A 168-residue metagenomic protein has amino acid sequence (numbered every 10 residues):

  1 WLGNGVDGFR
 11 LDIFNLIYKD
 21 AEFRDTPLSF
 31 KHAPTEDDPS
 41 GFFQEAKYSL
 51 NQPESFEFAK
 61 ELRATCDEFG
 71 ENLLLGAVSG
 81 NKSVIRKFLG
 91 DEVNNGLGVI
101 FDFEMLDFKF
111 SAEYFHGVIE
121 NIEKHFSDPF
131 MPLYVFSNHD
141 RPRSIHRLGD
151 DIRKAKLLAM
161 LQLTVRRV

Functional and structural regions predicted by a protein language model:
W1-V168: Active-site and adjacent substrate-binding regions of carbohydrate-active enzymes
